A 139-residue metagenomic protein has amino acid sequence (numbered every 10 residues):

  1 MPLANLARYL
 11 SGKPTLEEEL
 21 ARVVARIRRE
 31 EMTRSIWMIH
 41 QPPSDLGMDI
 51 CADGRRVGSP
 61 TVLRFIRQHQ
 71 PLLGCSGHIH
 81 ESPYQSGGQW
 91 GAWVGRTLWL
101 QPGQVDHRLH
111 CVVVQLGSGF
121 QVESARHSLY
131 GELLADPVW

Functional and structural regions predicted by a protein language model:
M1-A52: Active-site-proximal loop/helix segment associated with metal-binding centers of metalloenzymes
E31-T33, Q70, G95: Residue-level preference for short coil/turn positions at secondary-structure junctions
M38-P43, L72-P83: Histidine-centered catalytic micro-motifs
A52-T61: Charged helix-capping and loop-helix junction motifs
R55-R56, I66-Q70: A structural preference for long, well-packed, hydrophobic secondary-structure segments
T61-Q68, S82-W139: Binuclear metal-dependent phosphoesterase catalytic core
